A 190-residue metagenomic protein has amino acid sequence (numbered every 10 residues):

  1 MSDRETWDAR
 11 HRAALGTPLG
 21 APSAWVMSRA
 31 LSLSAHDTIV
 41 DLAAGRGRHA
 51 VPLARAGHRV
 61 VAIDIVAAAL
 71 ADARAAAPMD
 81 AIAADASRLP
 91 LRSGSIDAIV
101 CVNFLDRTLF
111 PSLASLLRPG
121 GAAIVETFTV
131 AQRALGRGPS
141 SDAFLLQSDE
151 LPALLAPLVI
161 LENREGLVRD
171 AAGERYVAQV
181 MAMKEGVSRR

Functional and structural regions predicted by a protein language model:
M1-S34: Conserved class I S-adenosyl-L-methionine
R46-A56: Conserved SAM-binding loop of SAM-dependent methyltransferases across substrates and taxa, primarily the Class I
V60-D64: Conserved SAM-binding motif I beta-strand of class I
V66-A68: Conserved SAM/SAH-binding beta-strand->alpha-helix loop
A73-R74: Conserved SAM-binding loop
A77-R88: Conserved SAM-binding strand-loop segment of SAM-dependent methyltransferases
L91-A98: A short acidic, Gly/Pro-enriched loop at the edge of an enzyme's catalytic core that lines a small-molecule cofactor
G121-F128: Conserved beta-strand signature within the Rossmann-like core of class I S-adenosyl-L-methionine
